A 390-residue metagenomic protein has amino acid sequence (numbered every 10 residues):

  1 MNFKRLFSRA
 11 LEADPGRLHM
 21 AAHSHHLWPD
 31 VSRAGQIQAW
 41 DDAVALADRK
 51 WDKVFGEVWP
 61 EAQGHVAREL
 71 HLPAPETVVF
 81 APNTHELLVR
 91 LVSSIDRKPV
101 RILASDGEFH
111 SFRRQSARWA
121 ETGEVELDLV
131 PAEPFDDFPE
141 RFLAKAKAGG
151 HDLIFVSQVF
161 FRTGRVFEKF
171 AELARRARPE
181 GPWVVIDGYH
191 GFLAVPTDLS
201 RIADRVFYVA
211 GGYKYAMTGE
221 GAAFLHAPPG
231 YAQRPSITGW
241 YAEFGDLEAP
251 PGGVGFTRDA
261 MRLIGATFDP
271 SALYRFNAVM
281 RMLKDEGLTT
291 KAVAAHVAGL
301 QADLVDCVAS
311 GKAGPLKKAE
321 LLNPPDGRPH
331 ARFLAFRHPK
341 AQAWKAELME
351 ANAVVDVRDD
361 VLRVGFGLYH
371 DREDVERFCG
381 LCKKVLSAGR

Functional and structural regions predicted by a protein language model:
M1-R390: Pyridoxal 5′-phosphate
